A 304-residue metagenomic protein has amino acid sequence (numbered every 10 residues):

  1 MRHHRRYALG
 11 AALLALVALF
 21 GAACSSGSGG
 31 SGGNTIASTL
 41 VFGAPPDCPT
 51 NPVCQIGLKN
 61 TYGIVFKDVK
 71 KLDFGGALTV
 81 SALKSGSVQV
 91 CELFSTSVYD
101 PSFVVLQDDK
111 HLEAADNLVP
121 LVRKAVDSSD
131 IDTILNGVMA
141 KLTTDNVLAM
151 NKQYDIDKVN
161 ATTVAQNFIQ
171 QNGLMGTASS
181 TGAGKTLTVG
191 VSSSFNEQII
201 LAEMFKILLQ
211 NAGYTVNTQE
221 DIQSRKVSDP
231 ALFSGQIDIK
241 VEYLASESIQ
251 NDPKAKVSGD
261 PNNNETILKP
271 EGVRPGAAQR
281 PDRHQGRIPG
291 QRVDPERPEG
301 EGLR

Functional and structural regions predicted by a protein language model:
M1-A11: Bacterial N-terminal signal peptides that target proteins for export
A18-A23: C-terminal motif of bacterial Sec signal peptides marking the signal peptidase cleavage site
S25-S28: Bacterial signal peptide processing site
G32-L40, R123-N146, D260-R304: A conserved helix-loop-strand patch within extracytoplasmic ligand-binding domains of the periplasmic binding
G32-V80, V159-T163, G184-T218, P281-R304: Bilobed "Venus flytrap"/periplasmic-binding protein-like clamshell domains and structurally analogous long
D47-V53, H111, N117, T133-A140 (+2 more regions): An extracytoplasmic/periplasmic, membrane-proximal ligand-sensing/linker region
T79-L93, F233-E242: Alpha-to-beta junction loops
S85-S87, V98-H111, A115-D116, N251-A277: Ligand-binding "clamshell"
